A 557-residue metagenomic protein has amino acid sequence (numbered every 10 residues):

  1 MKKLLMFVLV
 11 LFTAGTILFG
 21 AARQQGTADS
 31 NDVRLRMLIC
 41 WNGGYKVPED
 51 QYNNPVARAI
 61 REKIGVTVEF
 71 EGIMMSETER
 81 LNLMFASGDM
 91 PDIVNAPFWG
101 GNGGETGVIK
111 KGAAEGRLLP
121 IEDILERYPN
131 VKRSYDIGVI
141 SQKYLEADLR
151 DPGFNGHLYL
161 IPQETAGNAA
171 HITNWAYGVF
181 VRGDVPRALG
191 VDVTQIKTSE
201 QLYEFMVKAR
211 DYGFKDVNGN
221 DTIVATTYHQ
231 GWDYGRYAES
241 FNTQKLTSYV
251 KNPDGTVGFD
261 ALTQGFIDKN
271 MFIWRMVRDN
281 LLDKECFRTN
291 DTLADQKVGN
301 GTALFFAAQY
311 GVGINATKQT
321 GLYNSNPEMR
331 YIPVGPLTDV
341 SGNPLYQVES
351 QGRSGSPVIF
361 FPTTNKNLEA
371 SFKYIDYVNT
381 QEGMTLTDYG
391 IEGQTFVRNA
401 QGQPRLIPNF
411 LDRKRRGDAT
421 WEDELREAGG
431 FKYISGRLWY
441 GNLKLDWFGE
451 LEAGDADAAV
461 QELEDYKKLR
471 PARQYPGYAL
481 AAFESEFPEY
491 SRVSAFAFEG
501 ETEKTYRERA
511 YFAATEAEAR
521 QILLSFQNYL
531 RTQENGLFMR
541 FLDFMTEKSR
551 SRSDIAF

Functional and structural regions predicted by a protein language model:
M1-L4: Positively charged n-region of N-terminal signal peptides that target proteins for export
F7, I17-E200, R236-E239, L246-A261 (+2 more regions): Conserved N-terminal structural module of periplasmic/extracytoplasmic solute-binding proteins
L11-F12: Repetitive helical segments and hydrophobic/amphipathic motifs
A59-R61, Q309-G311, A316-T320, G441-A453 (+1 more regions): Long, His/Glu/Asp-enriched segments that create or flank divalent metal/ion-associated functional microenvironments
G103, K110, R210-N220, G231-S240 (+3 more regions): Secretory-pathway/luminal and periplasmic proteins that interact with or process carbohydrate-rich
E122, G153-W232, K251-G299, F306 (+6 more regions): Helix-loop-helix "hinge/cap" segment bordering the ligand-binding cleft or interdomain interface
H229-N252, M271-L438: Extracytoplasmic/periplasmic substrate-binding proteins
E382-R509: Conserved small-residue motifs centered on glycine
